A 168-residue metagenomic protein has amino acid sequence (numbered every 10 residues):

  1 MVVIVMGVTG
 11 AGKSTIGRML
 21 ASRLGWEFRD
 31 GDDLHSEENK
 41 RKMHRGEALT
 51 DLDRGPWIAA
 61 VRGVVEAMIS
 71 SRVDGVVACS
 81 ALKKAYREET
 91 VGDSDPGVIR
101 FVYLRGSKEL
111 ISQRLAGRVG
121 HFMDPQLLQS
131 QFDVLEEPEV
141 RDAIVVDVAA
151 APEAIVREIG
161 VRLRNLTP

Functional and structural regions predicted by a protein language model:
V2: Walker A (P-loop) ATP-phosphate-binding motif of ABC ATPase nucleotide-binding domains
V5: Hydrophobic anchor at the beta1->P-loop junction of P-loop NTPases
V8: P-loop (Walker A) phosphate-binding loop of NTP-binding proteins
K13: Conserved lysine of the Walker
R18-V61: Conserved substrate/cofactor phosphate-moiety recognition/catalytic segment in nucleotide-dependent phosphotransferases
S71-G75, R100: Loop/turn-to-beta-strand initiation segments
S80-V119, E136: ATP-dependent NMP and nucleoside kinases share a basic, alpha-helical "lid"
G117-G160: Small-molecule kinase domains that catalyze NTP-dependent phosphoryl transfer to phosphate-bearing small molecules
